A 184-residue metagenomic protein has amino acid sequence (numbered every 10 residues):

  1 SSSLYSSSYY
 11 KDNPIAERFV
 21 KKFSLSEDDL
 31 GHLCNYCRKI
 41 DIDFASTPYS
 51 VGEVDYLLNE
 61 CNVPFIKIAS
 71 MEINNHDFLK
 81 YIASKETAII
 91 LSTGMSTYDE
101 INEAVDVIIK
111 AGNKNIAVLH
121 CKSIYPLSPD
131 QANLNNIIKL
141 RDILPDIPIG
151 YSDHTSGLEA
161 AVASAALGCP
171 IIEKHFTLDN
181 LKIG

Functional and structural regions predicted by a protein language model:
S1-G184: Catalytic cores and adjacent flexible loops of soluble metabolic enzymes that perform enolate/carbanion chemistry on
